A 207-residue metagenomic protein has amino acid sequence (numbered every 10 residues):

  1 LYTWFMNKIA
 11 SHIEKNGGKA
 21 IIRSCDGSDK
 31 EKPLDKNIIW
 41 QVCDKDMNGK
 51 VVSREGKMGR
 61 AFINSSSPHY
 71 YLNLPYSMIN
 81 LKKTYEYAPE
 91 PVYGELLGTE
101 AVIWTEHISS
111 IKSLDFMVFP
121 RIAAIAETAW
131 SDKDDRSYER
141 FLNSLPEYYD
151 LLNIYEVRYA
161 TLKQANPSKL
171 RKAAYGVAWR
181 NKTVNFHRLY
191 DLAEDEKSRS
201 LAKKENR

Functional and structural regions predicted by a protein language model:
L1-I39, D44-G59: Active-site neighborhood of glycoside hydrolase catalytic domains
L1-K8, K50, G94, M117 (+3 more regions): Generic recognition of stable, solvent-exposed alpha-helical segments in well-folded globular domains
E14-S24, F62-S66, D132-Y138, A160-T161: Acidic/polar loop patches that form or flank catalytic/metal-binding clefts of enzymes that bind anionic ligands
C25-E31, H69-L72, F141-L145, A165-K169: A glycine-rich phosphate-binding loop feature that marks nucleotide/adenosyl-phosphate handling sites
C25-G27, C43-K45, S67-H69, V102-E106 (+1 more regions): Active-site beta-loop-alpha junctions enriched in small/polar residues
K32-D35, L72-L81, I111-D115: Histidine/acidic-residue-rich catalytic or RNA/ligand-binding cores of hydrolases and nuclease-related proteins
N48-I103: Aromatic-lined glycan-binding groove of carbohydrate-active enzymes
A101-F116, P120-R207: C-terminal functional modules
